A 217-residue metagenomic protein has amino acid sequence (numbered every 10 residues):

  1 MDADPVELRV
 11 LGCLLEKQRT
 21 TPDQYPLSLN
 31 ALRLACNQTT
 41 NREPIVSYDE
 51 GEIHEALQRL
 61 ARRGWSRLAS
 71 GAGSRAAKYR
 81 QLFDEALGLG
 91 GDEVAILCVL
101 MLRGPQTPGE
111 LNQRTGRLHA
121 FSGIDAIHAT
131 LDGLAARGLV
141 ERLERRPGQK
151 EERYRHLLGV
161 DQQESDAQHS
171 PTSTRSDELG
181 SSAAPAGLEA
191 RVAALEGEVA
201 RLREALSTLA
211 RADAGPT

Functional and structural regions predicted by a protein language model:
M1-R19, D23, L57-G88: Intrinsically disordered, low-complexity serine/threonine- and proline-rich regulatory segments
V6, S28, L89-D92, R191: N-terminal positioning helix adjacent to the helix-turn-helix/winged-helix DNA-binding module
E7, L11-L14, R33, E93-L100: Hydrophobic residues on short alpha-helical segments
T21-I45, P105-F121: Short acidic, hydrophobic short linear motifs in intrinsically disordered regions
H54-L57, A61-G71, L131-R146: A short, conserved structural fragment
A72-E110, E152, H156-G187: Short, amphipathic alpha-helical interaction segments positioned at domain boundaries
R114, R146-L158, E204-T217: Helical coiled-coil/dimerization "stalks" and their immediately adjacent regulatory linkers at helix->disorder
E178-D213: Amphipathic alpha-helical oligomerization/assembly segments
